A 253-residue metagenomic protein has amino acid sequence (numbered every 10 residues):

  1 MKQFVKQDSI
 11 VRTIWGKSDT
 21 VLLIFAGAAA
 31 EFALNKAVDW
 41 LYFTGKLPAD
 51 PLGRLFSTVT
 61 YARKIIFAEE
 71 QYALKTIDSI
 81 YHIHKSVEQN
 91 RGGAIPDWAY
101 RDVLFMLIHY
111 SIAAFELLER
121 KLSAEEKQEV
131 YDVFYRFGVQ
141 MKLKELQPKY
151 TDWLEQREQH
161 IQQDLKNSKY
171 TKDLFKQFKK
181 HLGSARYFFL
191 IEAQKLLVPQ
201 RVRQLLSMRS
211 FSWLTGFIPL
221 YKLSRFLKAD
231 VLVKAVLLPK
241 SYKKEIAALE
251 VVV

Functional and structural regions predicted by a protein language model:
M1-V253: Mature, function-bearing regions of proteins
